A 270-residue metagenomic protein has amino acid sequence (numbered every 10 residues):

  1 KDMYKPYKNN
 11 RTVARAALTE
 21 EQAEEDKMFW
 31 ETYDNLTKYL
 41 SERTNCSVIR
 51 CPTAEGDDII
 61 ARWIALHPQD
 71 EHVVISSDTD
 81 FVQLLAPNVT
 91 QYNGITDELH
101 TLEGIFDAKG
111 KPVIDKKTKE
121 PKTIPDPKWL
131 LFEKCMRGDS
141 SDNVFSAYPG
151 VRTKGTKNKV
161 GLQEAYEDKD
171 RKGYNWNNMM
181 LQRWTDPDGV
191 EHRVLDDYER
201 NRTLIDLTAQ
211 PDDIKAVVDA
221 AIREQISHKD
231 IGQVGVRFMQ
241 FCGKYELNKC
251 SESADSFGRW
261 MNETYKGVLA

Functional and structural regions predicted by a protein language model:
K1-T12: Non-catalytic, usually N-terminal nucleic-acid engagement modules in DNA/RNA processing proteins
N10-N248, G267: Extended two-metal-dependent nuclease catalytic cores across DNA- and RNA-processing enzymes
C242, E246-A270: C-terminal regulatory/interaction regions
